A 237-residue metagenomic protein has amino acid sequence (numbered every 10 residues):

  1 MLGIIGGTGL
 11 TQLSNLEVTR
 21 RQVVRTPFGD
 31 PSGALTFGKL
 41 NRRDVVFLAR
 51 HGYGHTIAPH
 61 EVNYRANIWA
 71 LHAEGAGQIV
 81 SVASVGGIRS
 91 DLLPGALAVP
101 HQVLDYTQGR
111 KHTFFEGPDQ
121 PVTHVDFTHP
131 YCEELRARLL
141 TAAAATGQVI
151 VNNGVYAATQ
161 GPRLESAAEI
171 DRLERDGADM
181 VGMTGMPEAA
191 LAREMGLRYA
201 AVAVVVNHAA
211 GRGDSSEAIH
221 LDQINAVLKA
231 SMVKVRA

Functional and structural regions predicted by a protein language model:
M1-T128: Metabolite-binding pocket within alpha/beta catalytic cores that recognizes anionic/polar moieties
T8-G9, G86, V103-L104, V155-Q160 (+3 more regions): Glycine-rich beta-alpha junction loops
D44, G77-Q78, V149, D179 (+1 more regions): Residue-level detector of anion-binding/catalytic polar loops
H55-H60, A157-Q160, G177-A178: Short, flexible loop segments at the rims of nucleotide/cofactor-binding pockets, characterized by
A96-H101, R198-A201, E217-H220: Short, hinge-like loop/turn segments at secondary-structure boundaries
P130-E174: Active-site rim beta-loop-alpha module in soluble metabolic enzymes
L164-G211: A C-terminal functional module that forms or caps the active site or interfaces directly with catalytic machinery
A210-A237: His/Asp/Glu-rich mid-to-C-terminal helical/loop segments that flank catalytic regions of hydrolases
